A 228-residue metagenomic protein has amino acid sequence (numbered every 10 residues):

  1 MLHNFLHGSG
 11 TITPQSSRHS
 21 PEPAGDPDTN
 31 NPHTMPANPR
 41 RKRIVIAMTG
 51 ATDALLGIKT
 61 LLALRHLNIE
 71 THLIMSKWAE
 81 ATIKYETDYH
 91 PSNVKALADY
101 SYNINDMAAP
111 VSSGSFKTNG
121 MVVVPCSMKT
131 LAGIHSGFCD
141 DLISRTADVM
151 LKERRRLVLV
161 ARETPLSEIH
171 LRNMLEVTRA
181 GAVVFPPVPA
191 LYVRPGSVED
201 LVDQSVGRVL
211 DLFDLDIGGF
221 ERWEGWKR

Functional and structural regions predicted by a protein language model:
L2-V158, T164-R228: A cross-family phosphate/adenosyl-ligand binding-site feature
